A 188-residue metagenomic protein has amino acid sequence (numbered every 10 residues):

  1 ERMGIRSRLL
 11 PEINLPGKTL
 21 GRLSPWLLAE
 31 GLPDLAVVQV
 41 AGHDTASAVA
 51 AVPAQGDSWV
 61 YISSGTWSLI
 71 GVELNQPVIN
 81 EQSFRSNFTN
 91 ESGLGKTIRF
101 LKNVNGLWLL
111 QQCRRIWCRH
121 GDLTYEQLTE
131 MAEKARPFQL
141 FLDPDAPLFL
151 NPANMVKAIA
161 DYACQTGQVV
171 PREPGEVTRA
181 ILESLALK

Functional and structural regions predicted by a protein language model:
E1-R2, R22-K188: Active-site core segments that coordinate phosphate-bearing ligands/cofactors across diverse enzyme families
R2-R8: Glycine-rich phosphate-binding segment of PLP-dependent enzymes
R8-P16: A glycine-/small-polar-enriched, mobile loop at the entrance of the PLP active site in fold-type I
L15-L23: Glycine-rich phosphate-binding loops at beta-strand->alpha-helix junctions
